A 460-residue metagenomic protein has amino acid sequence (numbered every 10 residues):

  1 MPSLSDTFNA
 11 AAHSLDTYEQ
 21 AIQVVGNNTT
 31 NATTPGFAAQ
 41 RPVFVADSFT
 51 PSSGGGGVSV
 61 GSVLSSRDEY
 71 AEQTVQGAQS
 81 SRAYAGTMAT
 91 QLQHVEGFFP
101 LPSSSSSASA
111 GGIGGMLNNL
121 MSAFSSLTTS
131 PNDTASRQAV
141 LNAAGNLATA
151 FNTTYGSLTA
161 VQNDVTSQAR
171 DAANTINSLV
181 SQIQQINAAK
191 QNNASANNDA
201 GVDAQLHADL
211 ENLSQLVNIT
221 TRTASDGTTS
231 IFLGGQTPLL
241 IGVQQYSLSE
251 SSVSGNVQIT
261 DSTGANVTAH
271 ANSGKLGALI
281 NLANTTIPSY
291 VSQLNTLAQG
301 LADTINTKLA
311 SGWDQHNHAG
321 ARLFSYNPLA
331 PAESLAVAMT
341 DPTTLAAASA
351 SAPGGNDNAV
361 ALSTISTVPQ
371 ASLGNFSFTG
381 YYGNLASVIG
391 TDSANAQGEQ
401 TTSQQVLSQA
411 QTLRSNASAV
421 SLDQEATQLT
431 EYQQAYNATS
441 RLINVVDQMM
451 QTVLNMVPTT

Functional and structural regions predicted by a protein language model:
M1-T460: S/T-rich, low-complexity, solvent-exposed segments of bacterial secretion/appendage proteins
